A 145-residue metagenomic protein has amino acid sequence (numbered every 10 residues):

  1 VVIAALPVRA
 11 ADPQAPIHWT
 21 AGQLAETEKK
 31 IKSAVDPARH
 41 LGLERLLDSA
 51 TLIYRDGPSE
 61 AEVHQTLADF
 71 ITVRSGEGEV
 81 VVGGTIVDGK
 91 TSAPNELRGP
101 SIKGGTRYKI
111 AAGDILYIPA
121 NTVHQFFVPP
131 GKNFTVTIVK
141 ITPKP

Functional and structural regions predicted by a protein language model:
V1-A4: Sec-dependent N-terminal signal peptides
L6-Q65, P100: A short, N-terminal "cap"/entry segment at the start of jelly-roll beta-barrel domains of the cupin/DSBH fold
L52, V80-V82, V136: Short hydrophobic/aromatic-rich beta-strand segments that constitute the beta-sheet cores of beta-sandwich/beta-barrel
A61-E62, D69-T72, R107-Y108, I115-L116: His/acidic/aromatic-lined binding-pocket segments of jelly-roll/cupin-type domains and related regulatory beta-sandwich
V80-V81, I118, H124-P129: Short beta-strand His + acidic residue motifs that chelate non-heme Fe in jelly-roll/DSBH and cupin folds
T85-A120: Short acidic-glycine-tyrosine-enriched beta hairpin
G131-P145: A short hydrophobic beta-strand segment most commonly corresponding to one strand of the jelly-roll/cupin
